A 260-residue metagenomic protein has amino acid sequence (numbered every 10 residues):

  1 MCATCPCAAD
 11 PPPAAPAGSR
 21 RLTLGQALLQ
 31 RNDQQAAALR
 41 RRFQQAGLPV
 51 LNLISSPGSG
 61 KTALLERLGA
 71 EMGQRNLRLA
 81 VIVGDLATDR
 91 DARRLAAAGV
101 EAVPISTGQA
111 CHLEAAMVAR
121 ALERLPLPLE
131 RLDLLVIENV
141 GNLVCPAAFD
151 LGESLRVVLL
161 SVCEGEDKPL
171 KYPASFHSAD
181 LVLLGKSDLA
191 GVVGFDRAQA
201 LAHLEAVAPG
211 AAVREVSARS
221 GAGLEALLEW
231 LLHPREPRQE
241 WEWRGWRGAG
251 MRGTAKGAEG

Functional and structural regions predicted by a protein language model:
M1-P16: Long, basic/Gly/Ser/Thr-rich N-terminal segments that mediate initial subcellular attachment or targeting
C5, I105, R214-V216: Hydrophobic residues at beta-strand termini and immediately following loops that shape nucleotide-binding pockets
A14-R41, Q45-I54, S59, A63 (+3 more regions): Nucleotide-state-sensitive switch-loop elements of NTP-binding domains
S56-P57, I82, L86, V140 (+3 more regions): G-domain G4 guanine-recognition motif of GTPases
P146-S154, L159-G210: Conserved C-terminal guanine-recognition region of P-loop GTPase G domains, centered on the G4
L189-R244: Canonical P-loop GTPase G-domain recognition
W241-G260: A short, charged, Gly/Pro-tolerant segment at domain boundaries
